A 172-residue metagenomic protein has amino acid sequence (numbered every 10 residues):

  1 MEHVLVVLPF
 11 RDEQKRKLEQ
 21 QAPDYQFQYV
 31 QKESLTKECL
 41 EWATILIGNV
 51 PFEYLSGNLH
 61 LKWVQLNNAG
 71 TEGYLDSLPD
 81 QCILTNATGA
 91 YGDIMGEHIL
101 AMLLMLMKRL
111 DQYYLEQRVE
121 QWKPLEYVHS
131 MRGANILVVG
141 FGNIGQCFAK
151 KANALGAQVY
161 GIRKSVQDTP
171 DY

Functional and structural regions predicted by a protein language model:
M1, Q81, R132-N135: Phosphate-coordination loops involved in phosphoryl transfer and adenosine-cofactor binding
M1-A43: N-terminal glycine-/charge-rich "phosphate-binding" loop or analogous flexible N-terminal tail
P9-E13, K32-L35, N49-E53, N68-T71 (+1 more regions): Short, polar loop motifs at secondary-structure junctions
R16-Q20, T36-L40, Y54-L59, G73-D80 (+1 more regions): Short loop/helix-cap segments at secondary-structure boundaries that form the rim of catalytic
L18, L46, V64, I99 (+2 more regions): Generic structural signal for small/hydrophobic residues in well-ordered secondary structure, especially within
W42-Q117: Phosphate/diphosphate ligand-binding glycine-rich loop within oxidoreductases
V119-H129: A short, basic/flexible loop-to-alpha-helix module at the beginning of a structural domain
Y127-Y172: Rossmann-like dinucleotide/phosphate-binding beta-alpha-beta segment
